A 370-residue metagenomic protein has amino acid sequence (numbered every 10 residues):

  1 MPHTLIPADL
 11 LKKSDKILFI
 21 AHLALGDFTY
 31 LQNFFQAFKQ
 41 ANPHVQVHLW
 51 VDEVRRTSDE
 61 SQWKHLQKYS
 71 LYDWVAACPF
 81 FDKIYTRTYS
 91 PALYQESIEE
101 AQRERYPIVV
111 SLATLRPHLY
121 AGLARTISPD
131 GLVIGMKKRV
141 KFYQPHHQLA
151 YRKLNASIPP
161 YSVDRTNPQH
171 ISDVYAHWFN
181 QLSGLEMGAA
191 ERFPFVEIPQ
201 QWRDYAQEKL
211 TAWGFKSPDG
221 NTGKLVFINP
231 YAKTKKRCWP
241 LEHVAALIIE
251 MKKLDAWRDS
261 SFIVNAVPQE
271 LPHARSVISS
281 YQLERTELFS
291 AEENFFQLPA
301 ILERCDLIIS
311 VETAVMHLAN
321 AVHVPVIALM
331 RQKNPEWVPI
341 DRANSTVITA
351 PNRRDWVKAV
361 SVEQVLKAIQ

Functional and structural regions predicted by a protein language model:
M1-Q370: Catalytic machinery of carbohydrate-active enzymes, primarily nucleotide-sugar-dependent glycosyltransferases
